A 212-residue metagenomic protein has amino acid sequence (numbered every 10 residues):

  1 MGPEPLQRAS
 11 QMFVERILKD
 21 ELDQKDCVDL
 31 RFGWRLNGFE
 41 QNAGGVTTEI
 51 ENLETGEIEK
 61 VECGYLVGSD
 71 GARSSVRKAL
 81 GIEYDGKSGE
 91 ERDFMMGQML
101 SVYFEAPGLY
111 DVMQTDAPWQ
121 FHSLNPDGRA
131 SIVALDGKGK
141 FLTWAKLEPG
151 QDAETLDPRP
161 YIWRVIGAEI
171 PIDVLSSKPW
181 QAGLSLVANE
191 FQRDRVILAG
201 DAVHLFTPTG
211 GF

Functional and structural regions predicted by a protein language model:
M1-F212: Core Rossmann-like FAD-binding/catalytic domain of the broad FAD-dependent monooxygenase superfamily
